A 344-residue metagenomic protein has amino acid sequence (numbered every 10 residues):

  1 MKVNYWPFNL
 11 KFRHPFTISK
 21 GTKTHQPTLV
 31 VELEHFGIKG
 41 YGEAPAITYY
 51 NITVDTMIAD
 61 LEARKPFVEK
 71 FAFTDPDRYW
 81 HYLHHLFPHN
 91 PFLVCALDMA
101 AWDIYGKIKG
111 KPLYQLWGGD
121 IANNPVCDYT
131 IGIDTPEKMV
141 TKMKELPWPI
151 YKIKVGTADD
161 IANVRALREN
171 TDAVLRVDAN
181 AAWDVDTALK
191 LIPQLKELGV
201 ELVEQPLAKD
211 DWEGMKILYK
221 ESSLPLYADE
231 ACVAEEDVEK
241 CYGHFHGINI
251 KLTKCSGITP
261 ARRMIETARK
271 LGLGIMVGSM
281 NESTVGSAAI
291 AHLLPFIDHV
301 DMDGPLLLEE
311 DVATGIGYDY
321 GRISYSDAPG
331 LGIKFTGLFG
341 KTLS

Functional and structural regions predicted by a protein language model:
M1-F12, T28, F36, M280-S344: Flexible C-terminal active-site loop/helix
L10-T17, G199: Short Pro/Gly-enriched beta-strand edge/turn motifs at strand-loop
S19-K23: Short Gly/Pro-enriched turn/cap motifs at secondary-structure boundaries
V31, G37, L97, G110 (+6 more regions): Conserved, mostly hydrophobic/aromatic
L33-E34, K39-I108: Metal- or metallocofactor-binding catalytic centers and their adjacent structured scaffolds across diverse enzyme
G40-G42, P125-I131, P149-I153, L175-A179 (+5 more regions): Hydrophobic faces of well-ordered beta-strands that scaffold small-molecule active sites in alpha/beta enzyme cores
L113-S222: Metal-dependent enolase-superfamily TIM-barrel catalytic cores that perform enediolate-based chemistry
D210-M215, Y219-D303: Catalytic alpha/beta core domains of metabolic enzymes, predominantly
